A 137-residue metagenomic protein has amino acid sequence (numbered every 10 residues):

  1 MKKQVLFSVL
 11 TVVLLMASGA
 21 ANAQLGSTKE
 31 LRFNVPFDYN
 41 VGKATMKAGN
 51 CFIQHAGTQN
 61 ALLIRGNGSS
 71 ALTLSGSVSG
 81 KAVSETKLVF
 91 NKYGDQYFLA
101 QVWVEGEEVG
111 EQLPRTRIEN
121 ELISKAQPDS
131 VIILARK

Functional and structural regions predicted by a protein language model:
M1-V5: Positively charged n-region of N-terminal signal peptides that target proteins for export
V9-A17: Bacterial N-terminal signal peptides
G19-A23: Sec/Tat signal peptide C-region and signal peptidase I cleavage site
V41-G42, G66: Structural motif
G49-I53: A short tyrosine-centered beta-strand micro-motif
R65-L113: Mid-chain, structured segments of secreted extracytoplasmic proteins
V104-K137: C-terminal partner/receptor-binding element of secreted or periplasmic proteins
